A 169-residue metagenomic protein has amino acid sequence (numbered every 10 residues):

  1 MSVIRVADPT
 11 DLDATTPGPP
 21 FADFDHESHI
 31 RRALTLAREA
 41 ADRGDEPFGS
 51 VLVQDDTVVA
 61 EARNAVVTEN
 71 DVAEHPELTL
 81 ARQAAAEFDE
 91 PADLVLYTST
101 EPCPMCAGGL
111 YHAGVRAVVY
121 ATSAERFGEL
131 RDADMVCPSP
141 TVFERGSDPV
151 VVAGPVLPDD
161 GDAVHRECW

Functional and structural regions predicted by a protein language model:
M1-A40, G109-W169: Zinc-dependent deaminase
A33, A37-A40, S50, A60 (+3 more regions): Small-residue (primarily alanine) positions within well-ordered alpha-helices, especially packing/interaction faces
R43-P47: Short, flexible loop/turn motifs enriched in small residues
F48, A92-V95, V150: Residue-level recognition of the N-termini of beta-strands and the immediately preceding loop/turn
F48-D56: Short beta-strand scaffold segments in enzyme catalytic cores
V59-V66: Short beta->alpha transition motifs characteristic of CBS
V66-E74: A glycine-/small-polar-enriched, mobile loop at the entrance of the PLP active site in fold-type I
A73, L78-M105: Short HxH-centered metal-ligating active-site micro-motif
